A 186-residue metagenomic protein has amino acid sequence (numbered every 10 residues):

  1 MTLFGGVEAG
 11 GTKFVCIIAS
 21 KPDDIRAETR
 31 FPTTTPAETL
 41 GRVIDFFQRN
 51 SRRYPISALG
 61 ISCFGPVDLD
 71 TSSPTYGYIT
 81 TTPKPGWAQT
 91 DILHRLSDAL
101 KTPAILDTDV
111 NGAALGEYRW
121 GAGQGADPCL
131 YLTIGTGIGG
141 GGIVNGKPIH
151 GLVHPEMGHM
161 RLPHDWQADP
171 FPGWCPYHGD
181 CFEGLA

Functional and structural regions predicted by a protein language model:
F4-A19: N-terminal beta1-alpha1 ligand-phosphate binding loop
F4-E8, I56-G60, I105, C129-T133: Short glycine-aspartate micro-motif
T12, F64-V67, G135-G137: Short glycine-rich anion-binding loops that position phosphate/pyrophosphate groups of nucleotides and phosphorylated
K13, I25, P74, I79 (+1 more regions): Hydrophobic "anchor" residues
I17-K21, A27-R30, A37, I105 (+1 more regions): Glycine/GP-enriched mid-protein hinge/lid loop-to-helix segment characteristic of carbohydrate kinases
P22-P55, S73: N-terminal phosphate-binding loop and adjacent alpha-helix
T34, L40, A58, G65-P128 (+2 more regions): Glycine-rich phosphate-binding loop and adjoining helix at the ATP-binding site of ATP-dependent phosphoryl-transfer
